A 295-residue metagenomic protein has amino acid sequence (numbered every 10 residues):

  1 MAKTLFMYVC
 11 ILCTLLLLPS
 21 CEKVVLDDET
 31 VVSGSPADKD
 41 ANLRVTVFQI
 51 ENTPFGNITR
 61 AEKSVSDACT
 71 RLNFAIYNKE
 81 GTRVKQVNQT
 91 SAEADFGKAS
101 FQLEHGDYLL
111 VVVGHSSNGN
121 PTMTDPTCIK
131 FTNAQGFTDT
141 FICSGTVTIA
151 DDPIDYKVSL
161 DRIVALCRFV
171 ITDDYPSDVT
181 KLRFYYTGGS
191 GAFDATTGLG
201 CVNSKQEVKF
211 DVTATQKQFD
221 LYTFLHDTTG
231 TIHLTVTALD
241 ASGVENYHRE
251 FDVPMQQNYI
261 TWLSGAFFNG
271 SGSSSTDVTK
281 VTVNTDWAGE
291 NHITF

Functional and structural regions predicted by a protein language model:
M1-V9: Bacterial N-terminal signal peptides that target proteins for export
A2, L15-T53, N258, N284-T294: Bacterial Sec-dependent N-terminal signal peptides
V24, S91-E93, S117-D155, S242-S271: Structured interaction patches on ligand/partner-binding surfaces of diverse proteins
A37, K157-V164, T223-D227: Conserved "repeat-terminator" motif of extracellular CCP/Sushi domains
V47-S66, V170-D178: Structural motif
K63-T124, V179-Y259, G289-F295: Tryptophan-paired
A134-Q218: A sequence/structural signal for flexible, mid-protein segments enriched in small/helix-disrupting residues
F268-F295: Acidic, serine/threonine- and proline-rich intrinsically disordered appendage/tail regions
